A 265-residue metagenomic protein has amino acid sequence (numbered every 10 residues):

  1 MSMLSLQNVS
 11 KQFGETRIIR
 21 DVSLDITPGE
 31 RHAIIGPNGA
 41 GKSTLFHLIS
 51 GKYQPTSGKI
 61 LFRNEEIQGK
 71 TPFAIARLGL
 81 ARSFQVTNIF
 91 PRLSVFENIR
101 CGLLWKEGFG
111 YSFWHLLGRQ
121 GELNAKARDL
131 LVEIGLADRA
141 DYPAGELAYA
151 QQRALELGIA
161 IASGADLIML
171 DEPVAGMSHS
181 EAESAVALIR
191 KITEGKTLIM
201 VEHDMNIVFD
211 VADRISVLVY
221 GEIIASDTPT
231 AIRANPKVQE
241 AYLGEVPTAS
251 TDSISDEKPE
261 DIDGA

Functional and structural regions predicted by a protein language model:
M1-A265: Glycine-rich phosphate-binding loops of nucleotide-dependent enzymes
